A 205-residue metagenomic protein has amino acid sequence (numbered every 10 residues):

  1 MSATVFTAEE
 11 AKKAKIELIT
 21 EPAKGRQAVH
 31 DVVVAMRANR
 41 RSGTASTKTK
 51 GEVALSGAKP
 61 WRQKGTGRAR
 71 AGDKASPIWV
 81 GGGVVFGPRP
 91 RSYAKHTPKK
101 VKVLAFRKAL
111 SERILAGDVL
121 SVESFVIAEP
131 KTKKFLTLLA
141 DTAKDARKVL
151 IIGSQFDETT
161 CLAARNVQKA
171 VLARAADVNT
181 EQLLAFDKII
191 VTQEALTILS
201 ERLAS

Functional and structural regions predicted by a protein language model:
M1-S42, G87-S205: Extended polybasic, low-complexity segments that bind anionic RNA or targeting/receptor surfaces
H30-W61, T66: Internal glycine-rich flexible loops
E52-F86: Glycine/serine-rich anion-binding loops at beta->alpha junctions that coordinate negatively charged ligand groups
